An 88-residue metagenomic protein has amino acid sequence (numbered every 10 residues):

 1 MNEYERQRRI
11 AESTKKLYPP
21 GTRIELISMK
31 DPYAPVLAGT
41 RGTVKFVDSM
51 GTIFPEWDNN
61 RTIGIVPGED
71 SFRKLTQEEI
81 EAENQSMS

Functional and structural regions predicted by a protein language model:
N2-S13, P19-Q85: Basic/aromatic-rich interaction segments and small domains that mediate binding to polyanionic partners
